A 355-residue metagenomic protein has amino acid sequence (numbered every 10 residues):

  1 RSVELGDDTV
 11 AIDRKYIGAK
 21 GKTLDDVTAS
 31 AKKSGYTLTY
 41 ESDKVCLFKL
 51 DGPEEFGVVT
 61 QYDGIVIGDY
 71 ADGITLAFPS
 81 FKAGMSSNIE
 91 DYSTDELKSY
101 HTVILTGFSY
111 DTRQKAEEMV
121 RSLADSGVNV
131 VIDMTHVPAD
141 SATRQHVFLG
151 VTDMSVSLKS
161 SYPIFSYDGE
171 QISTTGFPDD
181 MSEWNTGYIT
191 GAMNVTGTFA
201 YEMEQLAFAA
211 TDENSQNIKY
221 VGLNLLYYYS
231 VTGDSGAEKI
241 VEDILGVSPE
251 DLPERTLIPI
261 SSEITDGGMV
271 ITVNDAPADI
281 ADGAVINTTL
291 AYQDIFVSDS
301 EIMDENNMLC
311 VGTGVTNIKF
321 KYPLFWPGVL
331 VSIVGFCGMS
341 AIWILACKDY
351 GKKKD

Functional and structural regions predicted by a protein language model:
R1-Q216, G222-S235: Extracytoplasmic
T37-L50, I65-Y70, S248-K354: Active-site-proximal, structured, solvent-exposed surfaces of multi-pass membrane proteins that position macromolecular
S87, D125-G127, V241-D243, G338-W343: Short, surface-exposed linear patches
N129-V130, M154-K159, D243-V247, I342-A346: Glycine-rich loops and low-complexity Gly/Arg-rich segments that provide flexible linkers or classic glycine-based
V147, S235-A237, I333-C337: General N-terminal targeting signals
D234-P249: Short amphipathic C-terminal alpha-helix that caps PH/PH-like domains
